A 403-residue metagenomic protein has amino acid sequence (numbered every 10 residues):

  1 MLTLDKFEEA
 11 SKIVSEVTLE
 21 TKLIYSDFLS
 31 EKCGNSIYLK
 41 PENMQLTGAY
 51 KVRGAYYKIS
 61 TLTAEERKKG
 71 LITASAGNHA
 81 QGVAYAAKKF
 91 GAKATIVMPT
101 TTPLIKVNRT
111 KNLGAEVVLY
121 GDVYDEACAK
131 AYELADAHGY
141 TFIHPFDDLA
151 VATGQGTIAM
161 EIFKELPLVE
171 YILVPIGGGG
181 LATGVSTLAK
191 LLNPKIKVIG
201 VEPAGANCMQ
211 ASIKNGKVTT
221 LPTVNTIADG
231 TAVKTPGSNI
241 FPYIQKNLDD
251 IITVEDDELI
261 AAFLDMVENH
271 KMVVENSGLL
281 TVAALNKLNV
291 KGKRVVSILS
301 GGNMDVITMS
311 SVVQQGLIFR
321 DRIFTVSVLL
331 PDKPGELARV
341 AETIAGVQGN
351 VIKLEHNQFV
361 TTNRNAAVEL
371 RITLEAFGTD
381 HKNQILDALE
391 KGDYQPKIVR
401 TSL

Functional and structural regions predicted by a protein language model:
M1-L403: PLP-dependent amino-acid enzyme catalytic core
